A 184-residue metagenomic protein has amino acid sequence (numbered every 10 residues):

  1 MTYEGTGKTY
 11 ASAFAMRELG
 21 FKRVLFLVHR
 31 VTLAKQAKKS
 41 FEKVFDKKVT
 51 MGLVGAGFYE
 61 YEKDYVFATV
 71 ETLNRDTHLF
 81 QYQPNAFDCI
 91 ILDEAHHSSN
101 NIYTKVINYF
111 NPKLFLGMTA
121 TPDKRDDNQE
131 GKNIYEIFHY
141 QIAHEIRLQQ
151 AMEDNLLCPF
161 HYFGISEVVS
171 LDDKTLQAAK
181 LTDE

Functional and structural regions predicted by a protein language model:
M1-M16: Walker A/P-loop
E4-T6, T69, T119: Conserved phosphate-coupling serine/threonine residues in phosphotransfer and NTP-handling enzymes
A15, A86, Q141, E145-E184: Interdomain linker/hinge connecting the two RecA-like lobes of the SF2 helicase core
F21-V24, V31-G57: Conserved helix-turn-beta segment of the N-terminal RecA-like "Helicase ATP-binding" lobe in SF1/SF2 helicases
K22, D64, D88, K113 (+1 more regions): Conserved acidic residues
A34, L73-D76, L92-S99, K124-R125: Catalytic P-loop NTPase motifs of RecA-like helicase/translocase cores
A56-C89, N100-K105: Conserved helix/coil segment N-terminal to the catalytic DExD/H
H96-Y162: Post-DEXD/H (motif II) to motif III coupling segment of the RecA-like Helicase ATP-binding lobe
